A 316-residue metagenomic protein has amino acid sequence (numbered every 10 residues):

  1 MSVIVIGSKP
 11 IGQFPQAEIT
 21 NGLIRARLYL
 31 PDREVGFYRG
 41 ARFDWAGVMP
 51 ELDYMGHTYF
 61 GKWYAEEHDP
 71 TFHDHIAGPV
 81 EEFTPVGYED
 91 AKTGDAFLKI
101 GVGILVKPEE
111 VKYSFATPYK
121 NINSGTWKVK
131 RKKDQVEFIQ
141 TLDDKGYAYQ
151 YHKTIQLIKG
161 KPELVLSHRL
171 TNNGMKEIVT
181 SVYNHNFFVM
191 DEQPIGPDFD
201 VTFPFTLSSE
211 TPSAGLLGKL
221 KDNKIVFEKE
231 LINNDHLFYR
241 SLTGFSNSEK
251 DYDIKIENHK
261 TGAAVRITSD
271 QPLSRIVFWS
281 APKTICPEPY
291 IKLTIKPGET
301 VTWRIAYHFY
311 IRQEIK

Functional and structural regions predicted by a protein language model:
I4-V165, N173-V179, H185-K316: Surface-exposed acidic/polar loop and edge beta-strand patches at domain peripheries
